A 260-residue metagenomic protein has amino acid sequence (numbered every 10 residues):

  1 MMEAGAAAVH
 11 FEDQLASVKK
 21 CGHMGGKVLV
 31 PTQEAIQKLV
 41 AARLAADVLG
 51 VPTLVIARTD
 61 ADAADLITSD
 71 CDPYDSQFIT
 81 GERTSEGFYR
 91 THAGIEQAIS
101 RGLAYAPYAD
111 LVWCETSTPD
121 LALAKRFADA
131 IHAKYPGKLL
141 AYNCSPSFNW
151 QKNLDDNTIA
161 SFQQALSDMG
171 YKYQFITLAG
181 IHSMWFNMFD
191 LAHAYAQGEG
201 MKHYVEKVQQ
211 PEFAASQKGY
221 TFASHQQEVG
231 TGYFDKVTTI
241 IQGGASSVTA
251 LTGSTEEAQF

Functional and structural regions predicted by a protein language model:
M1-F175, F189, H193, T231-F260: Alpha/beta enzyme core
Q164-H193, E199-D235: Substrate-binding cleft of secreted/luminal carbohydrate-active enzymes
